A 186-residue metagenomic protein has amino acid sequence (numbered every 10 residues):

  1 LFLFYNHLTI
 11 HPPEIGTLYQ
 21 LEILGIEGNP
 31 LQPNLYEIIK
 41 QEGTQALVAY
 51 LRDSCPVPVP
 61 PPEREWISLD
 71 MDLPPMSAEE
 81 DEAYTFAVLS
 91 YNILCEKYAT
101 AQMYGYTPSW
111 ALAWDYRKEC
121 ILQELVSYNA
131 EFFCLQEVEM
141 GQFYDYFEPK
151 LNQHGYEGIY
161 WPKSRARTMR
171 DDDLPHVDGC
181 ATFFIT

Functional and structural regions predicted by a protein language model:
L1-L3, L24-I26: Conserved hydrophobic beta-strand positions in leucine-rich repeat
H11-E14, L35-E37: The feature encodes a structural signal of leucine-rich repeats
G16-Y19: Inter-repeat linker/turn residues at the boundaries of leucine-rich repeats
Q32-P62: Membrane-proximal C-terminal cap and juxtamembrane stalk of leucine-rich repeat ectodomains
T85-Q102: Active-site-proximal beta-strand elements of phosphoester/diester hydrolases
G105, W110-T186: Active-site surface patch of divalent metal-dependent phosphodiester/phosphate bond hydrolases
